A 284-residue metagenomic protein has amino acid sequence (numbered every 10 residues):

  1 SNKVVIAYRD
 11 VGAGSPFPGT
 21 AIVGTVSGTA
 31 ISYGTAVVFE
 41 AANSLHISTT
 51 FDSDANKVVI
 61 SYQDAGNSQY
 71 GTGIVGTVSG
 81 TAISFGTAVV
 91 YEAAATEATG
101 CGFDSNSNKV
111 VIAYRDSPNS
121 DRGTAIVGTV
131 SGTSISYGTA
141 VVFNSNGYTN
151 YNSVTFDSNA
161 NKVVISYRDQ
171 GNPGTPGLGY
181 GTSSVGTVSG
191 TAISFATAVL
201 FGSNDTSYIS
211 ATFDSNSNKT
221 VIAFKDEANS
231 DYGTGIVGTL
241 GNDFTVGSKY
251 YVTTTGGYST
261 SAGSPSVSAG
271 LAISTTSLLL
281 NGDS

Functional and structural regions predicted by a protein language model:
S1-L240: Extracellular, repeat-based ectodomains that mediate carbohydrate processing or recognition
G241-S284: Glycine-anchored, exposed beta-strand/edge motif detector
